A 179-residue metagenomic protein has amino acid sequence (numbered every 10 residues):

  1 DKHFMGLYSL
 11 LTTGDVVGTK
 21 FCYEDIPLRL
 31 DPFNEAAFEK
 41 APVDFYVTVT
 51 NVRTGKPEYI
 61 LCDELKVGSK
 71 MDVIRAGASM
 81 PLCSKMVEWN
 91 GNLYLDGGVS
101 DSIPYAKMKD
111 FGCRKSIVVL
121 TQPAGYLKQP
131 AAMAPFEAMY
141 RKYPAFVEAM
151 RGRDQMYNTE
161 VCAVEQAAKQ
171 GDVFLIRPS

Functional and structural regions predicted by a protein language model:
D1-S179: Patatin-like phospholipase
